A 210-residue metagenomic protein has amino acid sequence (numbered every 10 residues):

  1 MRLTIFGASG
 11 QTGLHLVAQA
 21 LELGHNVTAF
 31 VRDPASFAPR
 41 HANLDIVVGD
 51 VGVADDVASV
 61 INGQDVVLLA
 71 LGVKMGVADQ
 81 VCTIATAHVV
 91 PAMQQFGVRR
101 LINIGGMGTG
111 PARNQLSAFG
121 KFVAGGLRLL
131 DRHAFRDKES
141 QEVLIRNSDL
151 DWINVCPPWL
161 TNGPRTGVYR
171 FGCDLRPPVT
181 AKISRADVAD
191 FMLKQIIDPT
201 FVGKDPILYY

Functional and structural regions predicted by a protein language model:
L3-L23: N-terminal Rossmann NAD(P)H-binding glycine-rich loop of SDR-like oxidoreductase domains
F30-A35, D50-V51: N-terminal Rossmann-fold cofactor-binding loop
D45-D65: Conserved Rossmann-fold cofactor-binding substructure of NAD(P)-dependent oxidoreductases
K74-L101, S140: NAD(P)-cofactor binding segment of oxidoreductase domains
V81-T86, D137, V155, I183-L193 (+1 more regions): Substrate-positioning beta->alpha
M107-R113, L160-G163: Conserved catalytic-site region of short-chain dehydrogenase/reductase
P111, P164-Y169, Q195-K204: Glycine/proline-rich active-site loop of Rossmann-fold NAD(P)-dependent oxidoreductases
E142-G163: Conserved beta-loop-beta element that borders a ligand/cofactor-binding pocket
